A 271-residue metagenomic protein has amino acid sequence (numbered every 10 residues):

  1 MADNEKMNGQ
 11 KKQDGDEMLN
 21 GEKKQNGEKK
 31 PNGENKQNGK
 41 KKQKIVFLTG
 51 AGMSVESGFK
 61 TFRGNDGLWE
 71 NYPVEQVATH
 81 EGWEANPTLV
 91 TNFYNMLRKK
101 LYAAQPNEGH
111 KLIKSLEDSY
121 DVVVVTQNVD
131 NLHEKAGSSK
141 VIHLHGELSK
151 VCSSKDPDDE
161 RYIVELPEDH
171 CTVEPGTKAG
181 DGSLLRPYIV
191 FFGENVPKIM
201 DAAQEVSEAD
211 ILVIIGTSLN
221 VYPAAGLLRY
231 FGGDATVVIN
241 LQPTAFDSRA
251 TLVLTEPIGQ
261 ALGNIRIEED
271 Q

Functional and structural regions predicted by a protein language model:
A2-K12, K23, K29, E34-Q271: Conserved catalytic core of sirtuin-type NAD+-dependent deacylases
